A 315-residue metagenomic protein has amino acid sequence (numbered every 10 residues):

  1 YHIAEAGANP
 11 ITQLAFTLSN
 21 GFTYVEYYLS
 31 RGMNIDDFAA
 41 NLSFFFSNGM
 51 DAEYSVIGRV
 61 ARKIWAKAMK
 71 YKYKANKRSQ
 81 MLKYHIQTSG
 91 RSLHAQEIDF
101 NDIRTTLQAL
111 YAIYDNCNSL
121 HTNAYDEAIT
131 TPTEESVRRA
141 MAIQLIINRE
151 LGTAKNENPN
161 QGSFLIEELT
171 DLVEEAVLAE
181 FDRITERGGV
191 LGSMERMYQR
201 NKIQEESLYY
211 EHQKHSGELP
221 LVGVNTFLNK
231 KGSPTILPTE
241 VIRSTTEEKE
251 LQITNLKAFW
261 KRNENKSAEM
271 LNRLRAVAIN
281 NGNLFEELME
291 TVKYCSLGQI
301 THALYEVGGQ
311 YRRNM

Functional and structural regions predicted by a protein language model:
Y1-A112, A124-M141: Helix-rich catalytic cores of soluble enzyme domains
Y27-I35, K67-A75, Q108, A112 (+8 more regions): Conserved helix-loop functional segments at active or binding sites
D36, K77-R78, S119, G192 (+1 more regions): A local structural micro-motif
R78-S79, L93-A95, N118, L191 (+2 more regions): Append "with occasional cross-activation on large, charged helical scaffolds in nucleic-acid assemblies
N116-E127, T153-N160: Short acidic/histidine-rich active-site segments
A142-L145, R149-M315: Flexible, glycine-rich loop/tail regions that form catalytic "lids" or insertion modules at the edges of active sites
